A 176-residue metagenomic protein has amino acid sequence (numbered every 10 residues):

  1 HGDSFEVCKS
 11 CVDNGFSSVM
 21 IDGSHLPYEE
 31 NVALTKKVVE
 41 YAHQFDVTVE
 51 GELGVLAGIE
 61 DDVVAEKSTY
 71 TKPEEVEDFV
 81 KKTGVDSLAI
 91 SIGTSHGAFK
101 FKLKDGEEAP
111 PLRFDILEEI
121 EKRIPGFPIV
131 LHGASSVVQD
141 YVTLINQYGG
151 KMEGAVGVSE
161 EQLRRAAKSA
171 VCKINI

Functional and structural regions predicted by a protein language model:
G2-P128, Q139-V156, E160-S169: Alpha/beta enzyme core
L131-S136: Short catalytic/ligand-gating loop segments at beta-alpha or beta-beta junctions within enzyme catalytic domains
